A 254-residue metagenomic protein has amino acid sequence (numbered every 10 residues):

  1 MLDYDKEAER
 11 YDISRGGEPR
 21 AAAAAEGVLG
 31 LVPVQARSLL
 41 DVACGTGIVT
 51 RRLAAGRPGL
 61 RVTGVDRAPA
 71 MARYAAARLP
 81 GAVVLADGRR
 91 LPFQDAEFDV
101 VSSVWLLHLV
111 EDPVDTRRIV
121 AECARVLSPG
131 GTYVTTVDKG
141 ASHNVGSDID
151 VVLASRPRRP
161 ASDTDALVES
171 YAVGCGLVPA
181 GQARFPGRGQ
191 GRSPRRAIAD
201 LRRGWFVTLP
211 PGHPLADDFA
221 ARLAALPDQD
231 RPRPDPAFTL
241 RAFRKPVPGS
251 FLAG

Functional and structural regions predicted by a protein language model:
M1-A36, I48-R52, M71-Y74, A141 (+1 more regions): Conserved class I S-adenosyl-L-methionine
S38-V42, T46-R90: Class I SAM-dependent methyltransferase SAM/SAH-binding core
S102: A conserved beta-strand element that flanks and buttresses the S-adenosyl-L-methionine
W105-L109: Short catalytic micro-motifs in class I SAM-dependent methyltransferases
R117-P129: A short glycine-rich, Lys/Arg-flanked "PGG" loop and its adjoining helix->strand segment in the class I
T132-S162: Conserved class I S-adenosyl-L-methionine
P160-G176: Short alpha-helix
V178-G254: Conserved Class I S-adenosyl-L-methionine
